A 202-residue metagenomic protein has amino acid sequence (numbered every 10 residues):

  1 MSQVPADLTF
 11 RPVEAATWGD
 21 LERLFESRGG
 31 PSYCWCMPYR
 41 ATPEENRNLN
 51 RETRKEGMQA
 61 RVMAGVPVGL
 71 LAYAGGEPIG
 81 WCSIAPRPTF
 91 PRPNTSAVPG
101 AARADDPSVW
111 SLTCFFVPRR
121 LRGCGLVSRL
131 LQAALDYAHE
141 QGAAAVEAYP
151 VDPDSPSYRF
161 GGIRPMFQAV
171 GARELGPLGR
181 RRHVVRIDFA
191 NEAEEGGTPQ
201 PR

Functional and structural regions predicted by a protein language model:
M1-R40, A193-P201: Conserved N-terminal entry element of GNAT/NAT acetyltransferase domains
R28-R47, Y73-A74, P78-P91: Conserved donor-binding loop and adjoining core beta-sheet/short helix segment in diverse acyl/aminoacyl transferases
W35-V68: Active-site rim helix/loop that mediates acceptor-substrate recognition in acyltransferases
A60, A64, Y73, P78-P118 (+2 more regions): Conserved acyl-donor/pantetheine-binding loop and adjacent beta-alpha core of acyl/acetyltransferases and related
L112-V117, G123-E140: Conserved acetyl-CoA-binding loop-helix of GNAT-fold acetyltransferases
A138-Y158: Conserved GNAT acetyl-CoA-binding A-motif
R159-V170, L175-R202: C-terminal "cap" of GNAT-fold acetyltransferases
